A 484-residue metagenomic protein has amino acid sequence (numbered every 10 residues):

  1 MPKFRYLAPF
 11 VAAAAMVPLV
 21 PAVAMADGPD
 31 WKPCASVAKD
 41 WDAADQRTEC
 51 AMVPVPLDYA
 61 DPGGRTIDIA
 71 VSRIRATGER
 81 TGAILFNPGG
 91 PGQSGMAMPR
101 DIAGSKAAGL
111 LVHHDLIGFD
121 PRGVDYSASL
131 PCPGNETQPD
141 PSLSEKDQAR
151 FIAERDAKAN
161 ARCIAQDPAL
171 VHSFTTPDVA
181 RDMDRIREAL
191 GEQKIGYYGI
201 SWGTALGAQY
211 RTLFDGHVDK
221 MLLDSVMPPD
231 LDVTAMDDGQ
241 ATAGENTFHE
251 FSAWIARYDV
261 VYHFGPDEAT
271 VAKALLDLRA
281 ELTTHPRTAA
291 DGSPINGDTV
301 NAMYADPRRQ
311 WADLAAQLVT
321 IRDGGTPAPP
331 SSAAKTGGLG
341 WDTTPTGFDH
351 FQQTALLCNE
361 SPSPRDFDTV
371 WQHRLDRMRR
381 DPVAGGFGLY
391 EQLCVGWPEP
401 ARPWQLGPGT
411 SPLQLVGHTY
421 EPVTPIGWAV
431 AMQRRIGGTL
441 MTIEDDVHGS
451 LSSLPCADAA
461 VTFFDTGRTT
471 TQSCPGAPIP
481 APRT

Functional and structural regions predicted by a protein language model:
P2-F10, A22-D147, R185, A269 (+4 more regions): Catalytic-loop region of hydrolases
C132-L143, R211-T270, A316-G325: A catalytic-pocket lid/entrance helix-loop region that shapes and gates access to the active site across common
A165-A169, P177-K194: Conserved acidic catalytic loop of the alpha/beta-hydrolase fold
E192-W202: Alpha/beta-hydrolase fold nucleophile elbow
S201-L206, F214, Y420: Active-site loop->helix "elbow" adjoining a glycine-rich segment at hydrolase catalytic centers
T270-T410, G438, D458, T469: Alpha/beta-hydrolase fold active-site neighborhood
G409, Q414-G417: Short beta-strand/loop motif that positions the catalytic acidic residue of the alpha/beta-hydrolase fold
P422-G427: Conserved alpha/beta-hydrolase "acid-adjacent" motif
